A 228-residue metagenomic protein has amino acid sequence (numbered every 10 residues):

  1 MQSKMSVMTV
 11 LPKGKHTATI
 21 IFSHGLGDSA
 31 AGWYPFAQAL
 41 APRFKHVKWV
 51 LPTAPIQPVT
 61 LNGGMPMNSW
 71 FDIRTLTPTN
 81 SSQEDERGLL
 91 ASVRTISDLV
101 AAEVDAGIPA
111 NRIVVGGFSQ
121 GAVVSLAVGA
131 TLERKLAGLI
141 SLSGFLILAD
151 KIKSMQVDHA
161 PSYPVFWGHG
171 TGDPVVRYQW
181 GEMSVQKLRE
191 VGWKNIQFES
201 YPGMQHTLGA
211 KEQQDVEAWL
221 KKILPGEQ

Functional and structural regions predicted by a protein language model:
Q2-R112: Serine-hydrolase catalytic machinery in alpha/beta-hydrolase-like enzymes
A31, P174-W180, G209: Conserved alpha/beta-hydrolase "acid-adjacent" motif
P35-A37, K153, R177-K187: Short alpha-helix in the alpha/beta-hydrolase fold that links the catalytic acid
A41-F44, M155-S162: Short, conserved loop/helix-junction motifs that constitute active-site signature segments in enzyme catalytic cores
V104-D158: Primarily recognizes the serine-hydrolase "nucleophile elbow" in alpha/beta-hydrolase and SGNH/GDSL folds
A160-V165, K194: Short, proline-enriched alpha-helix->beta-strand connector loops that line the catalytic pocket of alpha/beta-hydrolase
F166-H169, D173: Short beta-strand/loop motif that positions the catalytic acidic residue of the alpha/beta-hydrolase fold
E182-Q228: C-terminal catalytic histidine-bearing segment of alpha/beta-hydrolase fold enzymes
